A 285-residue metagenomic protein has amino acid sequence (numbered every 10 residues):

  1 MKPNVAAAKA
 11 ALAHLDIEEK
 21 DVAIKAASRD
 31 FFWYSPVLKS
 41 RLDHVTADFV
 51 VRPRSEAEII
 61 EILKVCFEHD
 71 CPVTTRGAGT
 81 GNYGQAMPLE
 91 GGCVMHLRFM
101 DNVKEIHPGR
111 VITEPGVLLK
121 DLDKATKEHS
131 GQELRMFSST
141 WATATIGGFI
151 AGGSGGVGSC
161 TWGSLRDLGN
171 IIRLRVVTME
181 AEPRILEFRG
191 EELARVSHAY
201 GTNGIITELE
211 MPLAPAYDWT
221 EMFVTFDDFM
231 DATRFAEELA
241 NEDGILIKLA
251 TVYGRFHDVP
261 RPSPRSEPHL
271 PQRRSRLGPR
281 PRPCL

Functional and structural regions predicted by a protein language model:
M1-K64, T80-G109, H257: N-terminal flexible segment immediately upstream of the FAD-binding catalytic core in FAD-dependent oxidoreductases
A26-D30, T225, E237-L285: C-terminal substrate-recognition/cap domain of FAD-linked oxidoreductases
P36-L42, M100-I106, E208-A216, V252-E267: Short, flexible, solvent-exposed loop/turn segments with mixed acidic/basic and small polar residues
T46-D48, P108-R110, Y217-E221, R265: Short, solvent-exposed beta-strand edge segments and adjacent coil->beta transition regions
E58-E61, D121, M230-F235, R274-L285: Short, conserved charged micro-motifs
N102-K104, P115, L119-K120, K124-L246 (+1 more regions): FAD-binding subdomain of flavoenzyme oxidoreductases
